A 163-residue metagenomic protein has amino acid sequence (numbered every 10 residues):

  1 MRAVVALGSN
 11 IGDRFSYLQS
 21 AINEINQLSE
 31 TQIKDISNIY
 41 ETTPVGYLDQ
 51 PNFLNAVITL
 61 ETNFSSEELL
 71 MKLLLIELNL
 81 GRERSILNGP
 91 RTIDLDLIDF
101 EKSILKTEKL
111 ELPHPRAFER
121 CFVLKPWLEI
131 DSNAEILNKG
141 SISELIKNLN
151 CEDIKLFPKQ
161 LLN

Functional and structural regions predicted by a protein language model:
M1-T31, S37-T43: N-terminal beta1-alpha1 ligand-phosphate binding loop
D35-S37, P44-F53, F64-L70, L75-N163: Flexible, gly/pro- and Lys/Arg-enriched active-site loops
E61: Glycine-rich and small/hydrophobic secondary-structure elements
